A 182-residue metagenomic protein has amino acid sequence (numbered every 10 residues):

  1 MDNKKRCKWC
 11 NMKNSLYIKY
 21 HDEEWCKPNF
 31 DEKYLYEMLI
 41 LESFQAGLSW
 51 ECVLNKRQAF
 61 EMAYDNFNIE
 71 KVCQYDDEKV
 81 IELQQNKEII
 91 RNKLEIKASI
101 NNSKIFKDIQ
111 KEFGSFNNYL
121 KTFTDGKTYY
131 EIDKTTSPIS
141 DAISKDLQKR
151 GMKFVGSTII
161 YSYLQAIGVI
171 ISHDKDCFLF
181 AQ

Functional and structural regions predicted by a protein language model:
M1-Q182: HhH-family (HhH-GPD) DNA N-glycosylase catalytic core used in base-excision repair
